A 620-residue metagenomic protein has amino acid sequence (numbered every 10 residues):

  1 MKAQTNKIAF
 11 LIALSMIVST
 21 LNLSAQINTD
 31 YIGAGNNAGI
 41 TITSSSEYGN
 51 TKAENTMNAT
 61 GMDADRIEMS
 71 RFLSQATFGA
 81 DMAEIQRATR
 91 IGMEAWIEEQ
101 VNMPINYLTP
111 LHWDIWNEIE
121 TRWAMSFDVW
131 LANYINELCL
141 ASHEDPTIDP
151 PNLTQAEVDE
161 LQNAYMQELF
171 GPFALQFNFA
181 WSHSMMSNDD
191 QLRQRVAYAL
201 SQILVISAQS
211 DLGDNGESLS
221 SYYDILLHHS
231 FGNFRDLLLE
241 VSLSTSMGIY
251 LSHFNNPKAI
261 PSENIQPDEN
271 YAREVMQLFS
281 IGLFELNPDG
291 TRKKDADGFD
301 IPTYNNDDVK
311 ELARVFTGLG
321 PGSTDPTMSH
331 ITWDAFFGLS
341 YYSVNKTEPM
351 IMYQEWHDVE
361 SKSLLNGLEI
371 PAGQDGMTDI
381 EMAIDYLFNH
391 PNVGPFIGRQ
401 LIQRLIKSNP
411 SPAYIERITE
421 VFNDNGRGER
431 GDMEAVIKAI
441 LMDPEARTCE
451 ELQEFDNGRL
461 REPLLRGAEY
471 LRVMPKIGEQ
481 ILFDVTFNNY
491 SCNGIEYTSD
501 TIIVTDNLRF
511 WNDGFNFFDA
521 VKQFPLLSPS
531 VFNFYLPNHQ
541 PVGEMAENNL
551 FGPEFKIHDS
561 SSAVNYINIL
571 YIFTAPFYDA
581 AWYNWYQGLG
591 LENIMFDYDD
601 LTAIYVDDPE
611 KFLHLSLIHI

Functional and structural regions predicted by a protein language model:
K2-F10: Bacterial N-terminal signal peptides that target proteins for export
L11-T20: Bacterial N-terminal signal peptides
L23-A25: Boundary at the C-terminal end of the N-terminal hydrophobic targeting segment
I32-N106: N-terminal mature-domain "stem" immediately C-terminal to a signal peptide or N-terminal signal-anchor/transmembrane
G39, S44-Y48, T89, I135 (+5 more regions): Active-site substrate-binding loop specific to GH73 endo-beta-N-acetylglucosaminidase modules in bacterial autolysins
S45-S46, T51, S70-T77, L204 (+3 more regions): Flexible, low-complexity segments enriched for small/polar residues
A59-I67, P172, S187-Q194, Q266 (+4 more regions): Structural motif
A80-L227: N-terminal accessory alpha/beta regions
